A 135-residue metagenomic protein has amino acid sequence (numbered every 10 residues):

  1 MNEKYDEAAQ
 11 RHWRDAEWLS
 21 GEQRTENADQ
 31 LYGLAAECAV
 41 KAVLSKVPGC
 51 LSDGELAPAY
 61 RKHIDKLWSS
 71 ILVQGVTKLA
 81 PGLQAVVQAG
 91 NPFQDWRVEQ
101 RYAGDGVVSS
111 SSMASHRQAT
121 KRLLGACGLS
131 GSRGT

Functional and structural regions predicted by a protein language model:
M1-T135: Terminal alpha-helical segments
